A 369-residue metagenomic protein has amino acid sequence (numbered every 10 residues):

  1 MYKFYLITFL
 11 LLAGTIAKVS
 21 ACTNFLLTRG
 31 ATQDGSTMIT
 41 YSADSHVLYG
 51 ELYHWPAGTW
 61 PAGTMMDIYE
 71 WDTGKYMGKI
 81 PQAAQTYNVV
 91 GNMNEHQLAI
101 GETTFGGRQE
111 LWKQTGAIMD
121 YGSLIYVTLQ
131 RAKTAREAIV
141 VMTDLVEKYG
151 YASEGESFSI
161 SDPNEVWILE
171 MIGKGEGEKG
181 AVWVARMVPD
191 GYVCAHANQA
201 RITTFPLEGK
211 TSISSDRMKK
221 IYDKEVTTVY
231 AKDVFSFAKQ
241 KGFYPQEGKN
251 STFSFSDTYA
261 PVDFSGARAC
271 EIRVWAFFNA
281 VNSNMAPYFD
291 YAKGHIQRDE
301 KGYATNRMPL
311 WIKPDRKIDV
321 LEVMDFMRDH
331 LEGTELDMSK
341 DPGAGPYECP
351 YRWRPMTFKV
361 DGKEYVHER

Functional and structural regions predicted by a protein language model:
F4-A13: Sec-dependent N-terminal signal peptides
T15-A21: Sec/Tat signal peptide C-region and signal peptidase I cleavage site
C22-Y121, V141-D299, N306-L310: A contiguous strand-loop segment
I125-R131: Short, well-ordered beta-strand elements within core beta-sheets of diverse protein domains
Y288, A292-M327, T334-D337: Mid-to-C-terminal functional-domain signal that highlights helix-capping/loop sites within ligand-binding modules
L336-R369: Substrate-recognition/cap regions that form aromatic- and gly/pro-loop-enriched pockets for small-molecule ligands
